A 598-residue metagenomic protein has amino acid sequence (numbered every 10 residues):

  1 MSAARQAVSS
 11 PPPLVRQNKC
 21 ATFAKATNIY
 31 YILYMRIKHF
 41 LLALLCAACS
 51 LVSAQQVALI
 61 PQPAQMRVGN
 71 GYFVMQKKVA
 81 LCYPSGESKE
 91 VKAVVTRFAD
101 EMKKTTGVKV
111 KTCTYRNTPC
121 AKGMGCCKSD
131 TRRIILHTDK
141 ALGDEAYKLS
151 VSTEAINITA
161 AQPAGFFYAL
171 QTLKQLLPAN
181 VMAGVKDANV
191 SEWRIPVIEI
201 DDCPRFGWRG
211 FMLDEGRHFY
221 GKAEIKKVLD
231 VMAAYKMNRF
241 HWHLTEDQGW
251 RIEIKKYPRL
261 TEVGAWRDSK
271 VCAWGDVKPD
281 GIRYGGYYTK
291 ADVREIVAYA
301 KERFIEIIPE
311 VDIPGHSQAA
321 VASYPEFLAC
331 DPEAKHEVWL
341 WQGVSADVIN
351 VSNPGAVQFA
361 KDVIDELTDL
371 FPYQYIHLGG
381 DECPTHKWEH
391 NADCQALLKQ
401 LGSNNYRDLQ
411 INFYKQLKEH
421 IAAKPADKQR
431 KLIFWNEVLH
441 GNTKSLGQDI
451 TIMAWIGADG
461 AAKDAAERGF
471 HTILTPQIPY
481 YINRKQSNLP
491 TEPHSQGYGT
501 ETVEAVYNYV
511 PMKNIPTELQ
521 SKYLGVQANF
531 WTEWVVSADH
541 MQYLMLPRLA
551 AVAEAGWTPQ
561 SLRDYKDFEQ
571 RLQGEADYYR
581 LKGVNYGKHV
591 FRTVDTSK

Functional and structural regions predicted by a protein language model:
M1-A3, A7-A58: Bacterial Sec-dependent N-terminal signal peptides
Q55-F206, H540, V552-H589: Contiguous, structured surface segment used for ligand recognition
N117-C127, D247-P258, L439-S445: Beta-rich nucleic-acid/ligand-interaction surfaces
L142-Y375, H420, Q527-T532: Feature activates predominantly on carbohydrate-active enzymes
G216, T245-G249, D312-H316, D381-C383 (+4 more regions): Active-site beta-loop-alpha junctions enriched in small/polar residues
A320-E326, V338-I450, W455-D464: Active-site neighborhood of glycoside hydrolase catalytic domains
K431-E437, K444-I450, W455-K598: Flexible, acidic glycine-rich loops studded with aromatic residues
